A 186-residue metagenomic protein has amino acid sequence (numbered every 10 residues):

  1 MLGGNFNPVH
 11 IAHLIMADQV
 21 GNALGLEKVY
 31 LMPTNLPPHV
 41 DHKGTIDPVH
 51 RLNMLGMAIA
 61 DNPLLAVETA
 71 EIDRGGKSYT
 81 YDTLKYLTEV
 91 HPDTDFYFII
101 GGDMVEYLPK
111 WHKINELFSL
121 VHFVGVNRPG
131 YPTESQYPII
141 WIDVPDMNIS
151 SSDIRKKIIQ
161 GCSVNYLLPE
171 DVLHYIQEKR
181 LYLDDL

Functional and structural regions predicted by a protein language model:
M1-L186: Nucleotidyltransferase catalytic core that binds NTPs
